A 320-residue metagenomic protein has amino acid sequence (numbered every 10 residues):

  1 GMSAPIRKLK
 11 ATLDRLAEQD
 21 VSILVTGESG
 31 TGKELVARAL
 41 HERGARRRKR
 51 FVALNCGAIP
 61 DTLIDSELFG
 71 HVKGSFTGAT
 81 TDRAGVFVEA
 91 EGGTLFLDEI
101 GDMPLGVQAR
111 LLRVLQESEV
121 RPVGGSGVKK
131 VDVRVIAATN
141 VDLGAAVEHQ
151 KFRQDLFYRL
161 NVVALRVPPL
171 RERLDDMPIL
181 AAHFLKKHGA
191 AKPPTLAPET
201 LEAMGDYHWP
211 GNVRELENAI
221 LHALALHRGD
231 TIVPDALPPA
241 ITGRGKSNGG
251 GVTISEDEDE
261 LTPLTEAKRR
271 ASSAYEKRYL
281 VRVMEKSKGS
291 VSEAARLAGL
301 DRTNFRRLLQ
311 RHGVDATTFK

Functional and structural regions predicted by a protein language model:
G1-K130, V135-V141, A146, L170 (+1 more regions): AAA+ ATPase active-site-proximal loops
G1-K8, A191-P198, E202, K246-R270 (+1 more regions): Regulatory hinge/linker segments at domain boundaries that couple sensory/effector modules to output domains
I23, G32, R38, N218 (+1 more regions): Bacterial C-terminal helix-turn-helix
N55, V163-D176: Conserved AAA+ ATPase "SRH/arginine-finger" region at the nucleotide-binding site
R173-A181, L185: Conserved Sensor-2/SRH helix of P-loop NTPases
I220, H227-R244: Conserved C-terminal helix/linker of AAA+ ATPases
